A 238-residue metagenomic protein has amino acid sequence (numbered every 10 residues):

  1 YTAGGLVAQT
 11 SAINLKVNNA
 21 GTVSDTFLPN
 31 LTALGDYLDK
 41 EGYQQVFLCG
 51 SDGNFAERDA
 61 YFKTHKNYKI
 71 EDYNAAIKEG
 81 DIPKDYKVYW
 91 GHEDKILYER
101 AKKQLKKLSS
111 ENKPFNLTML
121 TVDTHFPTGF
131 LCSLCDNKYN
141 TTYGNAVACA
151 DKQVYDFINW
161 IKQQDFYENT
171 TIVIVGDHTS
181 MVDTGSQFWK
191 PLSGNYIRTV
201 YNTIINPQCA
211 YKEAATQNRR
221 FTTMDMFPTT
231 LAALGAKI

Functional and structural regions predicted by a protein language model:
Y1-I238: Solvent-exposed soluble domains appended to multi-pass membrane proteins
